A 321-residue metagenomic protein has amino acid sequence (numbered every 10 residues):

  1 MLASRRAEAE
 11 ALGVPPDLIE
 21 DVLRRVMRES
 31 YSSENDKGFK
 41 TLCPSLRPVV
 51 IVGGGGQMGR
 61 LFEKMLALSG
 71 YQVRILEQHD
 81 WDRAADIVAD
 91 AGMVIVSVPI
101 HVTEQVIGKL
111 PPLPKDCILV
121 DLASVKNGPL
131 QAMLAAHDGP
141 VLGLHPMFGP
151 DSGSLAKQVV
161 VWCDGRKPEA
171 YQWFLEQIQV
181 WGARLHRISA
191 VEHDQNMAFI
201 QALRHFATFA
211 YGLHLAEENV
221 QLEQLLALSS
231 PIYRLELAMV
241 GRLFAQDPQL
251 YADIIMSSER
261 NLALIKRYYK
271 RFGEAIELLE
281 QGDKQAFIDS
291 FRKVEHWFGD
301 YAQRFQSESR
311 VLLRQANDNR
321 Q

Functional and structural regions predicted by a protein language model:
M1-L12, R24, R28-S30: Long amphipathic alpha-helical segments
M27-R47, D82-A85: A short, basic/flexible loop-to-alpha-helix module at the beginning of a structural domain
V49-G53: Conserved N-terminal Rossmann-fold NAD(P)-binding element of oxidoreductases
Q57-M58: Hydrophobic/small residue at the entry helix of a nucleotide-binding pocket
A85-M133: Rossmann-fold NAD(P) dinucleotide-binding segment
V125-I188, D194-M197: Rossmann-fold dinucleotide-binding core
Q158, Q172, H193-A245: Active-site-proximal catalytic alpha-helix in oxidoreductases
L226-Y301: Interdomain hinge/lid region at the active-site interface of Rossmann-like NAD(P)-dependent oxidoreductases
